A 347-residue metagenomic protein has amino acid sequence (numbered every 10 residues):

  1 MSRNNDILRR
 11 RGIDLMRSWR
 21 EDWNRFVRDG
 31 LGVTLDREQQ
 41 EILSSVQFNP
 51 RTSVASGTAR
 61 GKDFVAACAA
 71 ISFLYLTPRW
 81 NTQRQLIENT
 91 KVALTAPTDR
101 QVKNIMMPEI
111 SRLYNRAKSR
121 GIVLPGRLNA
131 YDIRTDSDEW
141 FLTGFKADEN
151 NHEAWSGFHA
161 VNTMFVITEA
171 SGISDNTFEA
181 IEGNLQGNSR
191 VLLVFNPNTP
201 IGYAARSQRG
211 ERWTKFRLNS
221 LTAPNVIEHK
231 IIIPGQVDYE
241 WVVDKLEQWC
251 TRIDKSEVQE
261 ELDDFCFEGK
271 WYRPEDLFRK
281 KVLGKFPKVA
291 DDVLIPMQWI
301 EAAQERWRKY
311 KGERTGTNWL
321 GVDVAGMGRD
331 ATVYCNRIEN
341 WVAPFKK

Functional and structural regions predicted by a protein language model:
S2-V322, Y334-N340: Phosphate/NTP-binding elements of NTP-utilizing enzymes
V324-G326: Non-cytosolic beta-sheet module surface loops
N340-K347: Short glycine-rich, Thr/Ser-proximal phosphate-binding strand/loop in the N-terminal lobe of ATP-dependent enzymes
